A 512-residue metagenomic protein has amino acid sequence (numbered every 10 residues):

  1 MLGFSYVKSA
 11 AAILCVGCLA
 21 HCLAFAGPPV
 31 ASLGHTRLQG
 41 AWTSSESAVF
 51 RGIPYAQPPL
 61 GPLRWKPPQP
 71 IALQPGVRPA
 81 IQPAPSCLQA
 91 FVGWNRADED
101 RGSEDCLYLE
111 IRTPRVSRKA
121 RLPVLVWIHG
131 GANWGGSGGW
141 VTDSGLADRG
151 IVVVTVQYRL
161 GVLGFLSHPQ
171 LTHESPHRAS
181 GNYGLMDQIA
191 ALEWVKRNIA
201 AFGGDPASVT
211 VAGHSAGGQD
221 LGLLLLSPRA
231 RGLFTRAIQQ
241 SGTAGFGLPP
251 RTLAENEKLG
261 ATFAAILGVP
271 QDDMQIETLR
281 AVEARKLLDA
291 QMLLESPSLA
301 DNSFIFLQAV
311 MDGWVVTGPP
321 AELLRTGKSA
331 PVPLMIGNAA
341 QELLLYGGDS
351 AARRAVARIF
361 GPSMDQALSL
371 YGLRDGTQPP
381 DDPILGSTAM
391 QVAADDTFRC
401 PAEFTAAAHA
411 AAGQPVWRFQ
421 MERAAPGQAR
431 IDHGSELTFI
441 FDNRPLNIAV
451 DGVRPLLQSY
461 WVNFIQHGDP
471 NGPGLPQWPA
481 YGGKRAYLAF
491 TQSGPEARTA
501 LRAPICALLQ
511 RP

Functional and structural regions predicted by a protein language model:
M1-A12: Bacterial N-terminal signal peptides that target proteins for export
L2, A24-N182, S303, L343 (+5 more regions): Non-catalytic accessory segments of hydrolases
A10-H21: Bacterial N-terminal signal peptides
F91-D272, I276, L293, W314-G347 (+2 more regions): Serine-hydrolase-like catalytic core of hydrolytic proteins
R159-G161, A212-A216, Q420-G427, P476-G482: Short, solvent-exposed turn/loop segments enriched in Gly/Ser/Thr/Pro and often Arg
R236, A244-G245, T278-A281, R285-D451 (+2 more regions): Substrate-gating cap/lid region and adjacent catalytic-acid/histidine neighborhood within extracellular/lumenal
A281-V282, G468-G494: Polar, surface-exposed loop/tail segments that function as active-site lids or cofactor/substrate-recognition elements
